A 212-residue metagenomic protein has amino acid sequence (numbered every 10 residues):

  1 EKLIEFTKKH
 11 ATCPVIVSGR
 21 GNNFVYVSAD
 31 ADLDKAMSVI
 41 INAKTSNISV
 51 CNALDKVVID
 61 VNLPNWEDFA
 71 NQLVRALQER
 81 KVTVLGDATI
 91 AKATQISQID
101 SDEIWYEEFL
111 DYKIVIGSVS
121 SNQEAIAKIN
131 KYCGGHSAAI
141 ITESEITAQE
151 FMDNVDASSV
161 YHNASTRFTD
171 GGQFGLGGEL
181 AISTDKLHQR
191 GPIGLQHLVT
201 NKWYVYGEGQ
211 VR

Functional and structural regions predicted by a protein language model:
E1-K2, L63, T166, Y204: Flexible, active-site-proximal loop/turn residues at the rims of small-molecule/cofactor binding pockets and catalytic
L3-E108, H162: ALDH superfamily catalytic-core signature
S101-R212: Conserved C-terminal structural/oligomerization subdomain of aldehyde/semialdehyde dehydrogenase
